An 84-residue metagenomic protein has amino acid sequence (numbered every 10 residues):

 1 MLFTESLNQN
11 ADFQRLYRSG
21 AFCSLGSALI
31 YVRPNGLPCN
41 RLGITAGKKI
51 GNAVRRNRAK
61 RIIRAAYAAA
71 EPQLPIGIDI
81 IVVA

Functional and structural regions predicted by a protein language model:
M1-A84: Positively charged, solvent-exposed patches that mediate nucleic-acid binding
